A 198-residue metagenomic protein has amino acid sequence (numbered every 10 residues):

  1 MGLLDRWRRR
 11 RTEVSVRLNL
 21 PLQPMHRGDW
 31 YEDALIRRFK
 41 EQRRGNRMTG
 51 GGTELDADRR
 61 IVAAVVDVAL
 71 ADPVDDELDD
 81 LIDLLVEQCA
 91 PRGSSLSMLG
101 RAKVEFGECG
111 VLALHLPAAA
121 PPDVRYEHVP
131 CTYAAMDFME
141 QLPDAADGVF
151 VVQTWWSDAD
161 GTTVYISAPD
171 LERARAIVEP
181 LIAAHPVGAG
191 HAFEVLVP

Functional and structural regions predicted by a protein language model:
M1-V65: Ordered, small/hydrophobic-rich secondary-structure cores
R9-Q23, A57-D67, E108-P122, T154-I166: Short glycine-rich, basic-tinged beta-strand/loop micro-motifs
L22-G51, L116-V151: Surface-exposed, low-hydrophobicity interaction/linker segments
Q23-W30, P73-I82, D123-Y126, L171-I177: Short, conserved charged micro-motifs
D33-L35, E77-C89, A135-M139, A176-A183: Short amphipathic alpha-helices in soluble, non-transmembrane regions that often serve as interface/regulatory elements
R43-D76, A146-R173: Short, intrinsically disordered low-complexity segments
I82-D137: Surface-exposed beta-loop interaction hotspot
E87-R92, D170-E194: Short, compact, well-ordered microdomains
